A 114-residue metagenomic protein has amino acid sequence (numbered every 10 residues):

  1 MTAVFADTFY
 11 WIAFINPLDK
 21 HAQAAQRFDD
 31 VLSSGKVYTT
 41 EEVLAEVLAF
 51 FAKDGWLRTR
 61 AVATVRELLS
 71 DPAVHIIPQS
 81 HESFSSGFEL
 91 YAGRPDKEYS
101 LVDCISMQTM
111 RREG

Functional and structural regions predicted by a protein language model:
M1-T39, K53-V65: Short, well-structured N-terminal submotif of metal-dependent ribonuclease cores
D7, E46, D103: Acidic active-site catalytic centers that drive phospho-/nucleotidyl reactions and related ester hydrolyses
F9, L48-A49, F88: Amphipathic alpha-helical segments within well-ordered protein domains
F28-D29, R66-L69, S85-G93: Glycine/charged-rich beta-loop-alpha catalytic/anionic-binding loops adjacent to active sites
K36-Y38, P72-H75: Short loop->beta-strand "edge-of-pocket" segments that line small-molecule binding or catalytic clefts across diverse
A49-A52, R111: Short glycine/serine- and small hydrophobic-enriched flexible loop segments
H75-G114: Active-site neighborhoods of divalent-metal-dependent phosphate/nucleic-acid chemistry enzymes
